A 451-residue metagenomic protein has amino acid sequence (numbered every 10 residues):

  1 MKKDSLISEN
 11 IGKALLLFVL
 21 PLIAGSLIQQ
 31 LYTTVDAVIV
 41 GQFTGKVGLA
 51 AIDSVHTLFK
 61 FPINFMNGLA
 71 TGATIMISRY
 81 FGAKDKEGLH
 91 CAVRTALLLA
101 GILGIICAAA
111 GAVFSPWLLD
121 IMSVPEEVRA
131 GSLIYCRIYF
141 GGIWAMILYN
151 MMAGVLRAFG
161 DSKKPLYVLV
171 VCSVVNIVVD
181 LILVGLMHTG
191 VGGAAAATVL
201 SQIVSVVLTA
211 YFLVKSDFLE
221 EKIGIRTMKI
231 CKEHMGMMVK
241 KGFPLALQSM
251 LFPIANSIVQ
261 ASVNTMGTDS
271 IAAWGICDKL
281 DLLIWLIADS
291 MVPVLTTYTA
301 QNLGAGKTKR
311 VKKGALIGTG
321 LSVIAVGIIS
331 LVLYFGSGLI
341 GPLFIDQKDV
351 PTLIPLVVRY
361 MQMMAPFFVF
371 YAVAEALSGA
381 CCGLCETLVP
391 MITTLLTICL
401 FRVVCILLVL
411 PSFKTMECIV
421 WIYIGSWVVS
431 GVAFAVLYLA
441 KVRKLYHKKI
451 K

Functional and structural regions predicted by a protein language model:
M1-V19, I77-G142, L186-F243, T299-P366 (+1 more regions): Short alpha-helical transmembrane segments in multi-pass integral membrane proteins
L6-F43, T57-G72, M76, G101-A108 (+5 more regions): N-terminal transmembrane alpha-helices
L17-D36, I138, Y149, C172 (+4 more regions): Transmembrane helical elements of multi-pass membrane transporters/channels
L31-A50, L119-E126, I182-T189, M250-L283 (+3 more regions): Helix-terminus/linker motif at the lipid-water interface of multi-pass membrane proteins
V40-K60, E126-G131, V191-A194, H234-K241 (+4 more regions): Interfacial/gating helices of multi-pass transporter permease domains
L49-A109, M146-P165, A273-S337, Y371-T393: Small-residue-rich hydrophobic transmembrane alpha-helices
F61-N64, A108, N176-D180, V206-A210 (+4 more regions): Hydrophobic transmembrane alpha-helices of multi-pass small-molecule transporters
A70, I138-R157, V168-S173, A194-T209 (+4 more regions): Short runs within selected transmembrane alpha-helices of multi-pass transporters and secretion channels
